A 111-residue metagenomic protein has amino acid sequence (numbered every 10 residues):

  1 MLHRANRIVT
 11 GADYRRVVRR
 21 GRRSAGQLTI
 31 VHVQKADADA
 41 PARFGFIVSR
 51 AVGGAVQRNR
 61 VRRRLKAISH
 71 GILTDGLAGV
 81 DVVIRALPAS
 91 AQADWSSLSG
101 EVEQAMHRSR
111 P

Functional and structural regions predicted by a protein language model:
M1-P111: Positively charged, solvent-exposed patches that mediate nucleic-acid binding
